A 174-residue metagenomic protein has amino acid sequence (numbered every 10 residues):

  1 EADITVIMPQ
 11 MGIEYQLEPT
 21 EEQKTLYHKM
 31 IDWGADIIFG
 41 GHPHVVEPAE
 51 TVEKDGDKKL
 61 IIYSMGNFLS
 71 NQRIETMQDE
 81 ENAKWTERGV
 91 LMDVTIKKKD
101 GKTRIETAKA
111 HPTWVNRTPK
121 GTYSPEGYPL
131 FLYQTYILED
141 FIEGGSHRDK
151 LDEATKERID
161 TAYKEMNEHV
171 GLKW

Functional and structural regions predicted by a protein language model:
E1-D3, W33-A35, K97-G101: A structural motif corresponding to the C-terminal end of an alpha-helix and its immediate exit/capping segment
E1-E18: Short acidic, glycine-rich surface-loop motifs adjacent to enzyme active sites
V6, Y63, V94: Conserved, mostly hydrophobic/aromatic
M8, Q23-H28, V46, K156 (+1 more regions): Extracytoplasmic/secreted envelope proteins and their assembly/folding machinery, especially bacterial periplasmic
Q10-E14, H44, G66-F68, T113: Active-site beta-loop-alpha junctions enriched in small/polar residues
E21-V90: Conserved beta-sheet core of the metallophosphoesterase superfamily
I74, Q78-W174: A short C-terminal boundary segment appended to hydrolase-like catalytic domains
